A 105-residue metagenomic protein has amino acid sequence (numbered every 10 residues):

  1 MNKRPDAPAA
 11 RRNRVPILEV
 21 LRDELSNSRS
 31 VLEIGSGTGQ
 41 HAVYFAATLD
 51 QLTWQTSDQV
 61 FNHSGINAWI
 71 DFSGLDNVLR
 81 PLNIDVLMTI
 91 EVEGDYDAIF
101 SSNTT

Functional and structural regions predicted by a protein language model:
M1-N27: Class I SAM-dependent methyltransferase Rossmann-like catalytic core, especially the SAM/SAH-binding loop
R12, Q40, F61: Short alpha-helical
S26, S73-D76, G94: Structured loop/turn residues at beta-strand edges in well-structured enzyme cores
S28-G37: Conserved class I S-adenosyl-L-methionine
R29, H63-G65, G94-D97: Sequence/structural signature of beta-propeller domains
L32, V43-M88: Class I SAM-dependent methyltransferase SAM/SAH-binding core
M88-G94: Short conserved loop adjoining the S-adenosyl-L-methionine
Y96-T105: A short SAM/SAH-binding and catalytic strip from SAM-dependent methyltransferases
